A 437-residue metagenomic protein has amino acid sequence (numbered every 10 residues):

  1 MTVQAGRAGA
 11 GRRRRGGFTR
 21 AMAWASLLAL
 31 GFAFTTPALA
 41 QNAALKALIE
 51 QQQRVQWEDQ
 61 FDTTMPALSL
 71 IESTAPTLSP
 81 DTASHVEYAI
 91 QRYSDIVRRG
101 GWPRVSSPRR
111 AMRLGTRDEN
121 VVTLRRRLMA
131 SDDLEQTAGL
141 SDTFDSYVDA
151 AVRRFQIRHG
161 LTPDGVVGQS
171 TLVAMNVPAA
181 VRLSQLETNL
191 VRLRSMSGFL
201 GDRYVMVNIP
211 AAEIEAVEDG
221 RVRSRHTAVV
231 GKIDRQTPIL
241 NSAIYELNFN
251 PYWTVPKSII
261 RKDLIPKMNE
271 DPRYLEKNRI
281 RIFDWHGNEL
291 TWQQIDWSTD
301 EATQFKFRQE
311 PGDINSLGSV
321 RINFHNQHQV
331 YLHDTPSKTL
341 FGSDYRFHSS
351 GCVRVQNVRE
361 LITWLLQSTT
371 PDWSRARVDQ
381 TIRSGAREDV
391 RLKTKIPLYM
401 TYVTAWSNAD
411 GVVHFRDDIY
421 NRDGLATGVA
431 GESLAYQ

Functional and structural regions predicted by a protein language model:
M1-G17: N-terminal secretory signal peptides that target proteins for export/translocation
Q4, A21, P37-A38: Serine/threonine-rich, low-complexity intrinsically disordered segments
G6, F32-T35, D133: Intrinsic disorder/low-complexity segments in short proteins, especially the signal peptide and propeptide regions
G17-F18, F32, R117: Residues at the start of alpha-helices and the adjacent loop-to-helix junctions
A23-A33: Bacterial N-terminal signal peptides
P37-Q136, L140-T162, Q169-Q437: Well-ordered beta-sheet/strand-loop patches within structured domains
